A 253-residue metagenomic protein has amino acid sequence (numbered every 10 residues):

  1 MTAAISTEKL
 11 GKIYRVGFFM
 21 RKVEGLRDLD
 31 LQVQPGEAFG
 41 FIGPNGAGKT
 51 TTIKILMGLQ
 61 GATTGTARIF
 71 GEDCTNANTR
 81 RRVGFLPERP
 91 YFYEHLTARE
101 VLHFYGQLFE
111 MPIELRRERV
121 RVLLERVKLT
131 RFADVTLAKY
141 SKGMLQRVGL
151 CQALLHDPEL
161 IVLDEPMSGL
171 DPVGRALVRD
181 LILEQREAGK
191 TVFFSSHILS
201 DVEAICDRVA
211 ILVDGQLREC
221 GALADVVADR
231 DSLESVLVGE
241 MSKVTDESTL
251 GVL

Functional and structural regions predicted by a protein language model:
M1-T7, K12-D28: A short, flexible loop at the N-terminus of ABC-type nucleotide-binding domains that lies
L10, H103, Q107, E114-F132: Conserved ABC ATPase "signature" region
G65-R81, G221: Conserved ABC transporter NBD signature motif
D157: Conserved catalytic motifs of ABC-family nucleotide-binding domains
I161-E165: Catalytic Walker B motif of ABC-type/P-loop ATPase nucleotide-binding domains
R175-A188: Helical segment within the ABC ATPase nucleotide-binding domain
